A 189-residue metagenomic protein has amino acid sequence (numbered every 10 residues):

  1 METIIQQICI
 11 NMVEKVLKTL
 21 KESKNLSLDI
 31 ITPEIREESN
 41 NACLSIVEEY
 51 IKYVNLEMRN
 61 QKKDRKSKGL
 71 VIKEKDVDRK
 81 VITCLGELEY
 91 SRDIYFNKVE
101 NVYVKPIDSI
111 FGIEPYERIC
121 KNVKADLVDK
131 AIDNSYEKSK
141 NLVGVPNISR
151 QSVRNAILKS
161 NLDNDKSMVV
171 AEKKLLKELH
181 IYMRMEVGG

Functional and structural regions predicted by a protein language model:
M1-K98: Short, conserved DNA-binding cores of transcription-related domains
T3-I8, M12-S23, L88, R92-E178: Short, positively charged, Gly/Tyr-enriched micro-motifs that form contact patches at catalytic or ligand/partner
K63-I82, Q151, N155-G189: Structured nucleic-acid-interacting core domains from mobile-element enzymes and related host factors, especially RNase
